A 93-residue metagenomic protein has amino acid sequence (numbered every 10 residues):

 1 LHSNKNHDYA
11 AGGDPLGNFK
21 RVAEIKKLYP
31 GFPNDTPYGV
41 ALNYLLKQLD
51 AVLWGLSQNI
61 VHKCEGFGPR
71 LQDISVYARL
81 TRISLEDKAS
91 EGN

Functional and structural regions predicted by a protein language model:
L1-N93: Intrinsically disordered, low-complexity regulatory regions that flank transcription factor DNA-binding cores
